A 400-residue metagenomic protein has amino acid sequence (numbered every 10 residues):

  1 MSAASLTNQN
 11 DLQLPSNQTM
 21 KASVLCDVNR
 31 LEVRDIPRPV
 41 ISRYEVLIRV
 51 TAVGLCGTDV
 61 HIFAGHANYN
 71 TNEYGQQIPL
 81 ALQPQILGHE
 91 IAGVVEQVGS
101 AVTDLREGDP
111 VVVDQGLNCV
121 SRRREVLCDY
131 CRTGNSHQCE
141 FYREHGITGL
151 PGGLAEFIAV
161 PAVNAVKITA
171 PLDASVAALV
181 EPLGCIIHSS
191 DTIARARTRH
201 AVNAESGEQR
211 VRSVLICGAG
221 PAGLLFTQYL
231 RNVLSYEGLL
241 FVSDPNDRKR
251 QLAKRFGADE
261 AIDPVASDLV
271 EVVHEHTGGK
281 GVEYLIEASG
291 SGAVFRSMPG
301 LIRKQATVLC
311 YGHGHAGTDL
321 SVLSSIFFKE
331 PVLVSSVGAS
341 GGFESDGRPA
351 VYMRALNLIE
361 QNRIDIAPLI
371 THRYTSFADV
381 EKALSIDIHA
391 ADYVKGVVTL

Functional and structural regions predicted by a protein language model:
S2-Q18, R296-P299, K304, P349-L400: C-terminal hydrophobic helical "lid"/dimerization subdomain of Rossmann-like NAD(P)H-dependent oxidoreductases
P39-V53, N68-L127, T169-P171: Glycine-rich beta-strand-centered segment in the early N-terminal region that forms part of a ligand/cofactor-binding
A52, D114, I286-A288, L400: Short, well-ordered coil/turn residues at beta-beta hairpins and beta-strand->alpha-helix junctions within
H66, P245-N246, G314: Residues in the short beta-alpha loop(s) of Rossmann-like NAD(P)-binding domains
Q76-P84, H89, N118-S213: NAD(P)H dinucleotide-binding glycine-rich loop of Rossmann-like/cofactor-binding domains, especially the beta1-alpha1
V163, L172-A266: Mid-domain Rossmann-like dinucleotide-binding core that forms the NAD(H)/NADP(H) cofactor-binding site
R195-V214, N232-S235, R255-V334: Glycine-rich cofactor phosphate-binding loops and adjacent beta1-alpha1 units of small-molecule cofactor enzyme domains
E275, T318-T371, E381-K382: C-terminal substrate-binding/catalytic core of Rossmann-like NAD(P)-dependent dehydrogenases/reductases
